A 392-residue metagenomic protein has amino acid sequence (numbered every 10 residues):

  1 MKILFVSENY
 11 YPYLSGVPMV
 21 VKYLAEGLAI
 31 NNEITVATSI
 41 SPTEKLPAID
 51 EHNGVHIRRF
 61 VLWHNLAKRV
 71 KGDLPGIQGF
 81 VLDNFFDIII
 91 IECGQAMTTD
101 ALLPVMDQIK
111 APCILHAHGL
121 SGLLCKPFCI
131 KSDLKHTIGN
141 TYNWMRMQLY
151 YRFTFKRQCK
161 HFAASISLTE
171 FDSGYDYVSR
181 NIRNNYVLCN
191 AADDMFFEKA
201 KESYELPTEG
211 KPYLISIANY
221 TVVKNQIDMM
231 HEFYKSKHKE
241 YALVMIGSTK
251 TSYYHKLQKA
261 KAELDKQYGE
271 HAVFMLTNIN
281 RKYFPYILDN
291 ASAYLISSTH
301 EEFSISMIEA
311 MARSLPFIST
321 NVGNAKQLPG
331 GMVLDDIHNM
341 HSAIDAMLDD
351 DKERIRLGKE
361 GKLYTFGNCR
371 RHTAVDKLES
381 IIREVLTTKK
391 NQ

Functional and structural regions predicted by a protein language model:
I40-P42, I217, A242-K259, T277-N278: Glycosyltransferase donor-sugar binding loop
S121, H136-S165, V178-S179: Membrane-proximal helix-turn-helix segments that form the acceptor-binding/catalytic region of lipid-linked
I166, P207-K224, M230-K235, L243-I246: Conserved donor-binding/catalytic core segment of Leloir-type glycosyltransferases
Y177, V187-K211: Acidic anion/phosphate-binding donor-loop and adjacent secondary structure in glycosyltransferase catalytic cores
L257-I279: Nucleotide-activated donor-binding/catalytic signature segment of Leloir-type glycosyltransferases, i.e., the conserved
T299: Aromatic "clamp/platform" in nucleotide-sugar-dependent glycosyltransferases that forms part of the donor/acceptor
M307, L315-S319: Short hydrophobic beta-strand element within catalytic cores of glycosyltransferases and related nucleotide-activated
K326-A346, K352-R356: Change "using UDP/GDP/dTDP sugars" to "using nucleotide sugars
